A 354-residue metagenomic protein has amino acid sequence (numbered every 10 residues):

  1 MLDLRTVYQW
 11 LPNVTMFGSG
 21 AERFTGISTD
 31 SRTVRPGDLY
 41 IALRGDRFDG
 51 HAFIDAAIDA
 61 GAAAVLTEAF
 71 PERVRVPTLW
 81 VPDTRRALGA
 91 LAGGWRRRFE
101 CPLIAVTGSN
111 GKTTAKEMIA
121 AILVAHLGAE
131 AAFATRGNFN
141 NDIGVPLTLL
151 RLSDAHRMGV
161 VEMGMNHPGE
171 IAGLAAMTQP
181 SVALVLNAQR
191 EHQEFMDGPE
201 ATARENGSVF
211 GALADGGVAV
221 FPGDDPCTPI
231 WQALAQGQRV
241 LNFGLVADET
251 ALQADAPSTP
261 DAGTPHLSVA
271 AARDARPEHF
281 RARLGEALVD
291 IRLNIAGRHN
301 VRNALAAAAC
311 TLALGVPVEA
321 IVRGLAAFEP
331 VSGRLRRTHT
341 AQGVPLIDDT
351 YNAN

Functional and structural regions predicted by a protein language model:
M1-A90, G94, A296: N-terminal leader/targeting and accessory segments in enzymes
Y8, F70, W80, A87-G223 (+2 more regions): Phosphate-binding loop of NTP-binding sites
Y8-W10, T67-R75, V182-P345: Acidic, Mg2+-coordinating active-site environments of NTP-dependent enzymes
M16, T78-W80, L103, A132-A134 (+3 more regions): Conserved beta-strand scaffold positions in the cores of enzyme catalytic domains, especially in NTP/NDP-utilizing
F48-H51, D142-I143, P168, V301: Loop/helix-junction capping segments adjacent to catalytic residues or to phosphate/diphosphate-binding pockets
A60, I104-A105, V161-M165, V318-P330: Short alpha-helical "patches" and their helix-cap loops
N352: Anionic-ligand binding region
